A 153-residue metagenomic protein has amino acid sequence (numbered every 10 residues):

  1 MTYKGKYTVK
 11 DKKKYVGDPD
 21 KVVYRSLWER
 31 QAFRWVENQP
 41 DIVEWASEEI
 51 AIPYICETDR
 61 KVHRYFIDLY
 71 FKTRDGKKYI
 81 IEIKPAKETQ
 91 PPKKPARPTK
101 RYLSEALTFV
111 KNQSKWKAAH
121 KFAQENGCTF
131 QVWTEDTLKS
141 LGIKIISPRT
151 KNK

Functional and structural regions predicted by a protein language model:
M1-K153: Electrostatic, structured charged patches in enzyme active sites and in nucleic-acid/phosphate-binding
